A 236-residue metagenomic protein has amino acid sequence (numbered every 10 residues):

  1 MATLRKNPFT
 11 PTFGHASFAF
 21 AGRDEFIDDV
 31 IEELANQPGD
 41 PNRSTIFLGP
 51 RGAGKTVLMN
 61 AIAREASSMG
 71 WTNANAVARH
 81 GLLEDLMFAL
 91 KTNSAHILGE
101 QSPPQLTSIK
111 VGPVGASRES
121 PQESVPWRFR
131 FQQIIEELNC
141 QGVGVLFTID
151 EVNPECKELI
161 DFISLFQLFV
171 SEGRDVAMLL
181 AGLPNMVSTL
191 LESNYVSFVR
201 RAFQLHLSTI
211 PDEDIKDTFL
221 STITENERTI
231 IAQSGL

Functional and structural regions predicted by a protein language model:
M1-R43, T92, T107: A short, basic N-terminal segment
G39-A61: Walker A/P-loop nucleotide-binding motif
I46, A63-L82: Conserved catalytic segments around the Walker B and adjacent sensor/switch elements of P-loop NTPase domains
G52, R79-L83, P154, L183-S188 (+1 more regions): Conserved nucleotide-binding/hydrolysis micro-motifs of P-loop NTPases
S67-T72, L83-A116: Conserved NTP-binding/hydrolysis module of P-loop NTPases
S120-N185, E192-Y195: Conserved Walker B catalytic segment
E192-T209: A short helix-turn-beta junction within AAA+ P-loop NTPase domains corresponding to the substrate/partner-engaging
L207-S234: Conserved small helical "lid"/interfacial subdomain of P-loop NTPases
